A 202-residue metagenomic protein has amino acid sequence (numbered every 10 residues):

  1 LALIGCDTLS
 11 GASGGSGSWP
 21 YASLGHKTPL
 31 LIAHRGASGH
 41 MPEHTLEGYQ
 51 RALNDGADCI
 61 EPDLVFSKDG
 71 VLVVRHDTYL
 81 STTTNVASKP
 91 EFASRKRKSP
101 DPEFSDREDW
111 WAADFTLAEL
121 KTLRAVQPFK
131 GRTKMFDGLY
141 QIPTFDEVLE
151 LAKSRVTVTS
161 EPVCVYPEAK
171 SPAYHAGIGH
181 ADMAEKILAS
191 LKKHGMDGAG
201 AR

Functional and structural regions predicted by a protein language model:
I4-R202: Phosphate-group recognition and catalysis centered on beta-loop-alpha active-site segments
